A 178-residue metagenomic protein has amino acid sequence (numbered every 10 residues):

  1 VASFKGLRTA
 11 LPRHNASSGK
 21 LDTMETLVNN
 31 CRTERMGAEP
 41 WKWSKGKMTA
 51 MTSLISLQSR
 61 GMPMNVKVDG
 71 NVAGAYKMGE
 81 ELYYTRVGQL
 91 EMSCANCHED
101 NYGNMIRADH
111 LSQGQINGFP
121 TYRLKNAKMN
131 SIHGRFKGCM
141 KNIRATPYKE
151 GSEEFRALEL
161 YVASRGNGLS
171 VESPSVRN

Functional and structural regions predicted by a protein language model:
V1, M51, G79, Q89-N101 (+2 more regions): The canonical Cys-X-X-Cys-His
V1-R8, T26-L27: A short glycine/small-residue-enriched secondary-structure motif
V1-S3, N104-A108: Short Cys/His-rich "knuckle" micro-motifs
K5-N15, H110-G118: Short cysteine/histidine-rich metal-coordination sites, predominantly Zn2+-binding motifs
P12-K77, T121-P147, F155, E159-N178: Post-cleavage N-terminal segment of exported redox proteins
V66-V68, E91-A95, R107-L111: Short acidic alpha-helical/loop segments enriched in Asp/Glu that coordinate divalent cations
Y84-G88: Short, flexible, mixed-charge glycine/proline-rich loop motifs that serve as phosphate/nucleic-acid-contacting
